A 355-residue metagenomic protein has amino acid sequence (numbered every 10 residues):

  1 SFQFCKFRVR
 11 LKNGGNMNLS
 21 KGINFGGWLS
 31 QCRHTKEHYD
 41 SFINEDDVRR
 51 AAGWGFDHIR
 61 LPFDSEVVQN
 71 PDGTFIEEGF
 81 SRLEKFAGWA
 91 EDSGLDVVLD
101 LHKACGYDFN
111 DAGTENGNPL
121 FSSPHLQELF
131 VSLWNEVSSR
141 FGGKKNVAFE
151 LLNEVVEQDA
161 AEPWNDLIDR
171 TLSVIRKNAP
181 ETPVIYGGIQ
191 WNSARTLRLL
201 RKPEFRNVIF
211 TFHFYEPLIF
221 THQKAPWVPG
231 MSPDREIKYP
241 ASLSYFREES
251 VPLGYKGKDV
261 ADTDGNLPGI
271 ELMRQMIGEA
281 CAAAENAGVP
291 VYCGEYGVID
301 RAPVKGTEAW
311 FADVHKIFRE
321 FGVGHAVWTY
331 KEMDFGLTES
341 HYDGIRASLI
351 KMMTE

Functional and structural regions predicted by a protein language model:
N16-P183, G188-T196, D334, S348: Active-site mouth of glycoside hydrolases
L19, P124-L267, R274-I299, D313 (+1 more regions): Active-site region of glycoside hydrolase catalytic domains
H38-Y39, P226-G230, G306: Short, surface-exposed loop/helix-turn segments at secondary-structure junctions that function as lids/hinges flanking
E78, E115-N118, R201-E204, W227-P229 (+2 more regions): Short, hinge-like loop/turn segments at secondary-structure boundaries
A302-E355: Aromatic-rich peripheral "rim/lid" segments of glycoside hydrolase catalytic domains that contact and position glycan
